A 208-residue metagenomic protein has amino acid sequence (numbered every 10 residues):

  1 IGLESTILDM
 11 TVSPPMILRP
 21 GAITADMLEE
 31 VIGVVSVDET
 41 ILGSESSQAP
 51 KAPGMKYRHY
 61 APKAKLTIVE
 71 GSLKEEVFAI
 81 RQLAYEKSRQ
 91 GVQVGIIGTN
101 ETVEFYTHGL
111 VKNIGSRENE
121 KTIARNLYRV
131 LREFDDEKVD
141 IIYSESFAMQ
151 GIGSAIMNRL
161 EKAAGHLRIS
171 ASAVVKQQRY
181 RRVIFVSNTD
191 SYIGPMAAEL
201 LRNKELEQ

Functional and structural regions predicted by a protein language model:
I1-R182: Active-site-adjacent structural elements in enzyme catalytic cores
Q177-Q208: Conserved active-site segments centered on acidic
